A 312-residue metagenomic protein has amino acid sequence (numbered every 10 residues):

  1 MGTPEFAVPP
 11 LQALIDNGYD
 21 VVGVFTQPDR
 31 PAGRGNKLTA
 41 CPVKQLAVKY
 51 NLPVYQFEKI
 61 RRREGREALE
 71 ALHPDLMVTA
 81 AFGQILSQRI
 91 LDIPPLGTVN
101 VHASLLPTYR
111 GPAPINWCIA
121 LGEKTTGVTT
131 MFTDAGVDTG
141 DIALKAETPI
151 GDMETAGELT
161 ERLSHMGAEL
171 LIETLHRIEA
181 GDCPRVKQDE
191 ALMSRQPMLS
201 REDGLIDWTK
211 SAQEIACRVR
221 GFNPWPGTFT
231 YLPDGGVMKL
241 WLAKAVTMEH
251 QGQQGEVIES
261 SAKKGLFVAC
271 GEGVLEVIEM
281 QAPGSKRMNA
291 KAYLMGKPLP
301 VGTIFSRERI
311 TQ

Functional and structural regions predicted by a protein language model:
M1-R34: N-terminal Rossmann-like dinucleotide-binding module
G2, V24, A47, M77 (+7 more regions): A residue-level signal for conserved active-site and pocket-lining positions in enzyme catalytic cores
T3-F6, E58-R61, F82-Q84: Short beta->alpha connector loops
N17, Q27, L76-R195, S200-E202: Donor/substrate-binding cores of folate-linked one-carbon enzymes
D20, N51-P53, G97: Conserved beta-strand segments of alpha/beta enzyme cores
P31-D75: N-terminal glycine-/serine-/threonine-rich beta1-alpha1-beta2 phosphate-ribose binding loop of Rossmann-like
T209-Q312: An anion-binding loop in the catalytic cleft
